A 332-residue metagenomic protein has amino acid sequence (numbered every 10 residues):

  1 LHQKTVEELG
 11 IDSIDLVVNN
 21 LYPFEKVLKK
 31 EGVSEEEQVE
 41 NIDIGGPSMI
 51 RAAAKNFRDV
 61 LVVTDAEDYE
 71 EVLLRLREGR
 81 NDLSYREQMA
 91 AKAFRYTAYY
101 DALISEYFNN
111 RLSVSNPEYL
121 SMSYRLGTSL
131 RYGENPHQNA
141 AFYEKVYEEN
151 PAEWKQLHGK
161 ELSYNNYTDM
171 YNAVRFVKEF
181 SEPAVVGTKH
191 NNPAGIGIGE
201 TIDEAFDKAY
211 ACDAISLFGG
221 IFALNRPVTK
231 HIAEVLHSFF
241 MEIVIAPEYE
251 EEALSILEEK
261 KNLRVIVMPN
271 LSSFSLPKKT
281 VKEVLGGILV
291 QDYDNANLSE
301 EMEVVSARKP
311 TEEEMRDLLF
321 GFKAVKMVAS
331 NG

Functional and structural regions predicted by a protein language model:
L1-S115: N-terminal beta-alpha lobe that positions the nucleotide/phosphoryl donor in ATP/NTP-coupled carboxylate activation
L16-N19, Y100-A102, F108-G332: ATP-dependent carboxylate/acyl-activation modules
